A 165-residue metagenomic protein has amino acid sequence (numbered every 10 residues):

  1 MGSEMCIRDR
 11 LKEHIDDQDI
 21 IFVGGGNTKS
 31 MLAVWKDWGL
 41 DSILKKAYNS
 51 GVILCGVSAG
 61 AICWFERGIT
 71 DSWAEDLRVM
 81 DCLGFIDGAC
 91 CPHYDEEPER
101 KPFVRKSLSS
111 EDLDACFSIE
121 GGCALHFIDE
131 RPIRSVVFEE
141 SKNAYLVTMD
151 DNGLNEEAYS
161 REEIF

Functional and structural regions predicted by a protein language model:
M1, D16, L83-G84: Structured loop/turn residues at beta-strand edges in well-structured enzyme cores
M1-I7: Short, small-residue-biased leader/transition segments that mark boundaries at the very start of proteins
D9-H14: Short amphipathic alpha-helix with an adjacent loop that forms part of the alpha/beta core around
I15-D16, Y48: A short, aliphatic-rich alpha-helical micro-motif
I20, G68-T70, A74-F165: C-terminal and late-domain segments of enzyme folds
G24-K101: Class I SAM-dependent methyltransferase SAM-binding "motif I" and its flanking Rossmann-like core
